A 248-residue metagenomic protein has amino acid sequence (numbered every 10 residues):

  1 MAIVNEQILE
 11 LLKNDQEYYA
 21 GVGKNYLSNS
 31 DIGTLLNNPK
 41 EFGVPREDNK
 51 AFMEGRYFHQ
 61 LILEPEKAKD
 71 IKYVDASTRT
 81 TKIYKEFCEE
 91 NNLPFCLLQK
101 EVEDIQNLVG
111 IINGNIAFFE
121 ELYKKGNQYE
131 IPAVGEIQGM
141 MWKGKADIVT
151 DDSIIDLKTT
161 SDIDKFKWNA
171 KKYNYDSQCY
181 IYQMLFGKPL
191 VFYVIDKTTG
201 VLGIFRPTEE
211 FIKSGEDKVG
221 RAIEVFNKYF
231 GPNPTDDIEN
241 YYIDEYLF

Functional and structural regions predicted by a protein language model:
M1-K143, N240-Y246: Metal-dependent nuclease catalytic cores that hydrolyze phosphodiester bonds in DNA/RNA, characterized by
I62-K67, T159-D162, G187, N227: Hydrophobic/aromatic-lined pockets within catalytic cores
K124-N127, I131-K218: Mg2+/Mn2+-dependent nuclease catalytic core
V219-F248: Polybasic (Lys/Arg-rich)
